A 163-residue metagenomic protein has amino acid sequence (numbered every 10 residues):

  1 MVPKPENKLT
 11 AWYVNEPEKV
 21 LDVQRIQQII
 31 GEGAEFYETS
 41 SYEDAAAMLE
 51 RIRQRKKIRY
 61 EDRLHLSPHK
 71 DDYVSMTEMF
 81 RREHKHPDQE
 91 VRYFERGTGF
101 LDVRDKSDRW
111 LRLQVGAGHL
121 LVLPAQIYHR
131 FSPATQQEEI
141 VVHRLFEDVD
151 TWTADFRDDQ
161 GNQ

Functional and structural regions predicted by a protein language model:
M1-E61: N-terminal leader/capping segments at the start of a protein or of a new domain
P68: Portal/gating segments that form or line small-molecule/metal binding sites
T77-V91, S107-R109, V115-A117: A short beta-loop-beta micro-motif enriched in histidine and acidic residues
K85-D105, V122: Short, conserved beta-strand element in jelly-roll/cupin
F94-T98, K106-D108, L145, D159-G161: Double-stranded beta-helix
V115-T135: Conserved metal-binding segment of the jelly-roll/cupin
R130-Q163: Double-stranded beta-helix
